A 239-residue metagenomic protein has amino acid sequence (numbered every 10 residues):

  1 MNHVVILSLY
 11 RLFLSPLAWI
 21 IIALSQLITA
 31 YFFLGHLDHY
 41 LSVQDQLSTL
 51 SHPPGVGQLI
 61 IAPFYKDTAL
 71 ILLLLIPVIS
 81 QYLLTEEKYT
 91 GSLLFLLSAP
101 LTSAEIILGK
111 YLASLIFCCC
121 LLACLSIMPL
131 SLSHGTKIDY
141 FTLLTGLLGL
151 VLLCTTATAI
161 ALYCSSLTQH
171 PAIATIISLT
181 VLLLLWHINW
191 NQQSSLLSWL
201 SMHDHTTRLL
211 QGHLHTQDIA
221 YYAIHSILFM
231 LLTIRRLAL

Functional and structural regions predicted by a protein language model:
M1-I22: Aromatic- and glycine-rich beta-strand/loop motifs that create alpha-glucan
P16, L72, I76, L101-S131: Selective transmembrane-helix segments that form parts of the transport pathway or gating/packing helices in multipass
P16-Y40, A69-L75, T180-W186: Hydrophobic alpha-helical transmembrane segments of multi-pass membrane transport/permease proteins
G35-L59, L167, I177-L239: Terminal transmembrane helical anchor/hairpin motif
I60-E86, L121: Long, hydrophobic alpha-helical segments
L83-A113: Helix-loop-helix units of permease transmembrane domains in multi-pass membrane transporters, especially ABC
I127-L150, R208: Membrane-interfacial helix-loop-helix connectors in multipass membrane proteins
T145-H170, I224-M230: Hydrophobic alpha-helical transmembrane segments of polytopic membrane proteins
